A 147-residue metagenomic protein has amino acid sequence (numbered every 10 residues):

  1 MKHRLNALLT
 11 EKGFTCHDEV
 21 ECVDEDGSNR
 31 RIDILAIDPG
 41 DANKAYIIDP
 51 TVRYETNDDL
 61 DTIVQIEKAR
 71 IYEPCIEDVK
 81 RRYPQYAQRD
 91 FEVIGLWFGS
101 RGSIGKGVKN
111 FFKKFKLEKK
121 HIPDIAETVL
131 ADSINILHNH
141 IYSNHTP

Functional and structural regions predicted by a protein language model:
M1, G27, V64-K68: Phosphate/oxyanion-binding active-site loops and adjacent basic polyanion-contact surfaces
K2-V52: Active-site metal-binding core of divalent-cation-utilizing nuclease and nuclease-like domains
I32, D38, A45-Y46, P50-P147: Catalytic cores of nucleic-acid endonucleases
